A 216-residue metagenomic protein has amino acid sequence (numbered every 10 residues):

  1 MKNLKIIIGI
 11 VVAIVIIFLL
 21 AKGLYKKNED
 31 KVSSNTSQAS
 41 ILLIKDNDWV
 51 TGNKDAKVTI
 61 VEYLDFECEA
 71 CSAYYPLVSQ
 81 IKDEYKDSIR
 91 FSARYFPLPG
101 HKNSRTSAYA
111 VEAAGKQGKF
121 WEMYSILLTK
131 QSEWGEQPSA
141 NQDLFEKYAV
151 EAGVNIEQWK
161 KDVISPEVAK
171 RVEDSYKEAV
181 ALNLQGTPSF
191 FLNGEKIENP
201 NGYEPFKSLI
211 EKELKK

Functional and structural regions predicted by a protein language model:
M1-K27, K147-K216: C-terminal cap of thioredoxin/glutaredoxin-like
K26-V50: N-terminal, intrinsically disordered, polar/charged segments of Gram-positive cell-envelope systems that serve as
I44-D46, T129, L192: Residue-level signal for pocket-adjacent positions within structured domains
K45-W49, L77-V78, Y176-E178: A generic local structural motif
V50-A56: Active-site and ligand/interface coordination hotspots across diverse enzymes and nucleic-acid-associated assemblies
N53, E62, N199: Conserved strand-loop elements at the edges of beta-sheets that form or border functional pockets
A56, V61-E67, S72-V150, N155 (+2 more regions): Structural alpha/beta surface segment adjacent to cysteine/selenocysteine redox centers across thiol/disulfide enzymes
